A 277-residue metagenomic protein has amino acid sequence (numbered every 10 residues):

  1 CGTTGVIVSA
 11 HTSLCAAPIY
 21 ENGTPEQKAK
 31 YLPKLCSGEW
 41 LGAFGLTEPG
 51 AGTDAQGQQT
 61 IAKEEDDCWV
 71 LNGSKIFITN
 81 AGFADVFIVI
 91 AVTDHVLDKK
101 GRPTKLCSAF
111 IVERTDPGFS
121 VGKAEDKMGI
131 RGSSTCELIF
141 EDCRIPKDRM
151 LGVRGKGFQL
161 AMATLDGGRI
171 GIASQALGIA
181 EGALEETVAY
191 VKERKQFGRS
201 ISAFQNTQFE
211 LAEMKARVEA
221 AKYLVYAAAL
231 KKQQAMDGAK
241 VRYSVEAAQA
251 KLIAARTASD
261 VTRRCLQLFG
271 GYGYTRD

Functional and structural regions predicted by a protein language model:
C1, I7, N22-Q27, K34-G38 (+5 more regions): Alpha-helical interface subdomain recognition
S13-N22: Helix-loop "lid/cap" segments that line or gate small-molecule binding pockets
N22-T24, E65-D67, V92-L97, R114-P117 (+1 more regions): Short loop segments at secondary-structure junctions
G38-L46: A short, Trp-centered hydrophobic/proline-enriched beta-strand micro-motif
A43, Q59-I61, C68, V86-I90 (+3 more regions): Conserved hydrophobic/aromatic beta-strand scaffold that supports enzyme active sites
G57, P117-R144: Flexible, small-/acidic-enriched active-site or ligand-binding loops
N72-V121: A short core secondary-structure module
I76-G82, I130, D166-G171: Glycine-rich phosphate/pyrophosphate-binding beta-alpha loops
